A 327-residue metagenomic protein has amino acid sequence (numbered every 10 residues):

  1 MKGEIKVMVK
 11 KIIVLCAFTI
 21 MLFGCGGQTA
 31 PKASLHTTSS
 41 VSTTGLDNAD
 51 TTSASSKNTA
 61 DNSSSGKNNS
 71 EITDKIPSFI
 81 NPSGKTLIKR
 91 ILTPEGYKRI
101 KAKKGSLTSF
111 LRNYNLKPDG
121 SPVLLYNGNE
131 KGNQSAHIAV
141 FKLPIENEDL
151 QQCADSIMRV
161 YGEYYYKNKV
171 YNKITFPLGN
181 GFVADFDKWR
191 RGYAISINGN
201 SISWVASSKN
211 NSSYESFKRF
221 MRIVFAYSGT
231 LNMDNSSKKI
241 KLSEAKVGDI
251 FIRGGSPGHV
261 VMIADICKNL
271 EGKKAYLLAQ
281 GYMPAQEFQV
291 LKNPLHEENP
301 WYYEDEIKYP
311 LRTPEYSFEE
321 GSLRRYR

Functional and structural regions predicted by a protein language model:
K10-L15: Sec-dependent signal peptide recognition, specifically the positively charged N-region followed immediately by
L22-G24: C-terminal motif of bacterial Sec signal peptides marking the signal peptidase cleavage site
G26-Q28: Bacterial signal peptide processing site
P31-D50, A54-P144, Q151: Cationic-aromatic interfacial patches
K142-K238: Extracellular-facing segments of soluble proteins and assemblies that are Gly/Ser/Thr-biased and enriched in aromatics
K239-K246: Short, well-ordered loop/turn sites that connect or cap secondary structure elements
H259-K268: Short beta-strand-centered aromatic/proline hotspots
K274-R327: Low-complexity, Gly/Ser/Thr/Pro-rich intrinsically disordered linker/tail segments
